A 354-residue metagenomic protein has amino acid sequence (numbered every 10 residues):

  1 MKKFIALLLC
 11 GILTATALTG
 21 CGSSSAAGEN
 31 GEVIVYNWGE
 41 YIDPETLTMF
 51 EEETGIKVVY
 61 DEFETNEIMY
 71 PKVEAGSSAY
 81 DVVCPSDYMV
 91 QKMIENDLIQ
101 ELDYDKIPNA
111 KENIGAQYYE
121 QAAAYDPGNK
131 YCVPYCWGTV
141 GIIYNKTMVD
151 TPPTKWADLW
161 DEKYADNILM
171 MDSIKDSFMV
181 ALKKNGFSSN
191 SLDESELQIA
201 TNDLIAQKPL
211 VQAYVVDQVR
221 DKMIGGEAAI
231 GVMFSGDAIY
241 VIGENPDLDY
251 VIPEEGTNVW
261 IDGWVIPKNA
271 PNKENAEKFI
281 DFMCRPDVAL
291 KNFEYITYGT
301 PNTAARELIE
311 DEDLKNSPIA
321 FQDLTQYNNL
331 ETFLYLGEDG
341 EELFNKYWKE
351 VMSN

Functional and structural regions predicted by a protein language model:
M1-V33, N354: Short, low-complexity disordered leader/linker segments with a strong preference for bacterial N-terminal type II
A26-K92, D221: Early extracytoplasmic/lumenal segment of secretory-pathway proteins
Y70-P71, D87, Q91-W137, D150-A157: Hinge/lid segment of periplasmic solute-binding proteins
I94-E101, Q121, D126-K130, L210 (+2 more regions): Ligand-binding "clamshell"
Q100-K111, C132, P246-N258, P267-A270: Short beta-strand->loop
L169-S173, S177, A181, S189-P253: Ligand-binding pocket segment of bilobal, Venus flytrap-like solute-binding proteins
P267-Y327: Mature extracytoplasmic/periplasmic domains
L324-N354: Conserved C-terminal helix/tail region of periplasmic/extracytoplasmic solute-binding proteins
